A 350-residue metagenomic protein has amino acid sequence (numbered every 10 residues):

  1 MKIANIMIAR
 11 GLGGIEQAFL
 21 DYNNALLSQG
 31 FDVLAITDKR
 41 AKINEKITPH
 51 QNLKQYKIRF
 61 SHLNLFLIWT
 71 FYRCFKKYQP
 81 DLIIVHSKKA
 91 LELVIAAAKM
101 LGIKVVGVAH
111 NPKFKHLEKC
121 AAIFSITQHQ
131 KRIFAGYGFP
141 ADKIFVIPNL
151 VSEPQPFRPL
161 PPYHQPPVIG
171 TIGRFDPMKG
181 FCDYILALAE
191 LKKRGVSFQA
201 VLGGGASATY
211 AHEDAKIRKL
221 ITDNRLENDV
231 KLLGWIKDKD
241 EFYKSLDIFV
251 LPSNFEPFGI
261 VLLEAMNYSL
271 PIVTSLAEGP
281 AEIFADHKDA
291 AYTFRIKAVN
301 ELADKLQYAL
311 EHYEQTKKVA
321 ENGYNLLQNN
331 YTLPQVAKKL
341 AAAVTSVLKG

Functional and structural regions predicted by a protein language model:
N5-L67, F145-V146, E213: N-terminal strand-loop element at the rim of the active site of nucleotide-sugar-dependent glycosyltransferases
G13-D21, P167, D176-V196, E213 (+2 more regions): A conserved mid-protein helix/loop that constitutes part of the nucleotide-sugar donor-binding site
A35-T37, P271-T274: Short hydrophobic beta-strand element within catalytic cores of glycosyltransferases and related nucleotide-activated
K42-T48, Q199-E227: Short, structured helix-loop element that forms part of the nucleotide-activated donor/catalytic region
N64, V85-L91, A109: Short His-centered aromatic/hydrophobic patch
H129, L150: Carbohydrate-associated surface elements
W235, N254: Aromatic "clamp/platform" in nucleotide-sugar-dependent glycosyltransferases that forms part of the donor/acceptor
D286-N300, Y308-E314: Conserved acidic donor-binding segment of nucleotide-sugar-dependent glycosyltransferases
